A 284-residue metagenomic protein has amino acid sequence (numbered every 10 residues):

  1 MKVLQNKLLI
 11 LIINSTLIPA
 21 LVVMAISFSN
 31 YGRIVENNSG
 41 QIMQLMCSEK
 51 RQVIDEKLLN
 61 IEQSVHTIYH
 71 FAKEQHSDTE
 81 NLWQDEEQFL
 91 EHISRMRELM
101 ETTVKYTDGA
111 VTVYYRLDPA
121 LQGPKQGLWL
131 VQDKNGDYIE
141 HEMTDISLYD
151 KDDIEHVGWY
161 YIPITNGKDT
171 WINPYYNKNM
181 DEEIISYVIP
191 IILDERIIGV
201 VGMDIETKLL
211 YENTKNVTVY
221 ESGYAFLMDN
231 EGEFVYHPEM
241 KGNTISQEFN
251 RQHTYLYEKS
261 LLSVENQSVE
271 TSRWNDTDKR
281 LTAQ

Functional and structural regions predicted by a protein language model:
K2-Q41: Extreme N-terminal signal-anchor transmembrane helix of membrane signaling/transducer proteins, especially in bacteria
G40, Q44, S48, E62 (+4 more regions): Short amphipathic alpha-helical segments
S48, D55, L59-R95, D118-P119 (+1 more regions): Extracellular/periplasmic ligand-binding regions of membrane signal-transduction receptors
D55, K73, M100-D108, I164 (+1 more regions): Short regulatory alpha-helical segment in sensory/regulatory domains of signaling proteins that mediates
E87, T103-K168, P174-D181, F234-Q252: Extracellular/periplasmic ligand-sensing ectodomains of membrane signal-transduction proteins
M180-T218, Y236, T282-A283: Conserved beta-strands of PAS-like sensory domains
K208-Q284: Intrinsic low-complexity, intrinsically disordered coil/linker regions enriched in small/polar and charged residues
